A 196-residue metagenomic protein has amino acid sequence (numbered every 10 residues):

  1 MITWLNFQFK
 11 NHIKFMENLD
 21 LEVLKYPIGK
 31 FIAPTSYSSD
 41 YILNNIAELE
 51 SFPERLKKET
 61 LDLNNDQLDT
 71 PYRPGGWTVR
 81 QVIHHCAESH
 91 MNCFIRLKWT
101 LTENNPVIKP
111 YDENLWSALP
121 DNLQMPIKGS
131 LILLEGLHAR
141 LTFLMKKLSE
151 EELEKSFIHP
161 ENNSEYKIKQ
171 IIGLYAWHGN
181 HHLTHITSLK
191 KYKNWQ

Functional and structural regions predicted by a protein language model:
F9-I28, I32, D69-E113, T142 (+1 more regions): Short, contiguous alpha-helical
E17-L21, S39-Y41, E48, N122-M125 (+1 more regions): Small-residue-biased structural context
Y37-R73: Short, contiguous, helix-prone interaction/anchoring segments in small proteins
L43, A47-E50, R80, H84 (+4 more regions): A generic "alpha-helical surface" signal
A47-E59, S117-E154: Acidic/histidine-rich alpha-helical segments that form the ligand environment of transition-metal centers
E59, L63-D66, N104, L148-E151 (+1 more regions): A short secondary-structure junction motif
